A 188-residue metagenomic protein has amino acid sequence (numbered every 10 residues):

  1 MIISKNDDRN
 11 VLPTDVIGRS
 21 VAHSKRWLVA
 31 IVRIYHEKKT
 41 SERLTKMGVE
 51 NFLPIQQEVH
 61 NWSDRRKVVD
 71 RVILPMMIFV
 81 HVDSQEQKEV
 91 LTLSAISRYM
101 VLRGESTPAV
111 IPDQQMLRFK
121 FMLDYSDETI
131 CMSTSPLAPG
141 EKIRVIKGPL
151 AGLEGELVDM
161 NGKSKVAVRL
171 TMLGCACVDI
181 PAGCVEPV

Functional and structural regions predicted by a protein language model:
I2-K142, L157, G162, A167-V188: Acidic-enriched and Gly/Ser
G148-A151, M172: Short, charged beta-turn/beta-strand-edge "cap" motif at the junction between a beta-strand and an adjacent loop
A151-L157: Short, Lys/Arg- and Gly-enriched loop/turn segments at beta-strand edges
